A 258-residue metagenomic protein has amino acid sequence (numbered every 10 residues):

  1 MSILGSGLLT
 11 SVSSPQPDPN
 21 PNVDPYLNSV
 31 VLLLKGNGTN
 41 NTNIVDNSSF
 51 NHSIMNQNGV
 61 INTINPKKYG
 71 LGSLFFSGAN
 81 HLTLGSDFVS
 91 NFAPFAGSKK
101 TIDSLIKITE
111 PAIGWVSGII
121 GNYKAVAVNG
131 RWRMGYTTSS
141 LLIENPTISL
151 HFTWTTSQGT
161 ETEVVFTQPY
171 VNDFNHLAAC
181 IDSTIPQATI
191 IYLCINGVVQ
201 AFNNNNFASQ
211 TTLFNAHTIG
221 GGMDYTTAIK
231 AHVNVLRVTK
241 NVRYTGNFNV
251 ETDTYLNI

Functional and structural regions predicted by a protein language model:
M1-N80, V235, F248-I258: Extracytoplasmic low-complexity segments
V31, N40-N43, A79-H151, I185-I190 (+2 more regions): Extracellular glycan-recognition modules
D46, S104, L177, V233-V238: Extracellular beta-strand elements of beta-rich domains used for carbohydrate recognition/degradation or cell-matrix
A79, F202-N203, T212-N234: Extracellular glycan-interaction patches encoded by glycine-rich segments
V89-F92, E163-P169, N205-F207: Beta-strand-rich interaction surfaces with strong enrichment in secreted/lumenal proteins
H151-H176: Short, aromatic/His-centered strand-loop micro-motif at the edge of beta-sheets
D173-I190: Localized edge beta-strand/strand-to-loop motifs within extracellular or lumenal beta-rich domains
T189, C194-G197: Short strand-turn-strand beta-turns centered on an Asx-Gly dipeptide
